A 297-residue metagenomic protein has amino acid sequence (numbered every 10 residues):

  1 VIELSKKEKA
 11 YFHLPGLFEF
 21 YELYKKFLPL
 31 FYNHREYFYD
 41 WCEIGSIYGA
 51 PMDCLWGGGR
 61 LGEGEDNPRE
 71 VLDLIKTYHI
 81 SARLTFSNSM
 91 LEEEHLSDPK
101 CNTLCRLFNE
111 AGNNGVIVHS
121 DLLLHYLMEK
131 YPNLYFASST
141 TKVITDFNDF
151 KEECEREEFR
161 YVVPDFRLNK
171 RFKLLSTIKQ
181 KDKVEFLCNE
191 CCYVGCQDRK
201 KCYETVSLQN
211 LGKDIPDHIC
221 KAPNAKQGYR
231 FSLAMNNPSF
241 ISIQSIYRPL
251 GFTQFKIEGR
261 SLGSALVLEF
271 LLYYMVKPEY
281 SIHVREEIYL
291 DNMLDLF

Functional and structural regions predicted by a protein language model:
I2-D149, E153, F159-F297: Active-site pocket-lining/capping segments in soluble small-molecule metabolic enzymes
